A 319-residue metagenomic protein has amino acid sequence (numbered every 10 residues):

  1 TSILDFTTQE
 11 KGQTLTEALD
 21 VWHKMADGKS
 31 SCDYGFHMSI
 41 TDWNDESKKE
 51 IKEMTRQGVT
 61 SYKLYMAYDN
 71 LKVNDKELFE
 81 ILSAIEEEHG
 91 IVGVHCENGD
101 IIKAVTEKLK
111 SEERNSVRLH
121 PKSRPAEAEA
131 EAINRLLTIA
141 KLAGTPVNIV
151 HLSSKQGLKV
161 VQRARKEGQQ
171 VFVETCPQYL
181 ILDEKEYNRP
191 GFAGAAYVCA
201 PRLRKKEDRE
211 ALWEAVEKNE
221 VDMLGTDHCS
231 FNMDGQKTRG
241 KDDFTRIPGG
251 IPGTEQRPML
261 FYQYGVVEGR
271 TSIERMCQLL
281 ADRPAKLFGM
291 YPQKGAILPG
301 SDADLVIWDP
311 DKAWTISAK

Functional and structural regions predicted by a protein language model:
T1-K29, E46: Metal-associated gating/positioning segment near the N- to mid-region
S2-L4, S30-G35, V59-S61, I139-V147 (+1 more regions): Short, surface-exposed connector motifs at secondary-structure boundaries
T7-Q9, S39, A67, E97-N98 (+3 more regions): Short, ordered loop/turn segments at secondary-structure junctions
G28-S31, E167-Q169, N219, E268-S272: Secondary-structure transition/capping motifs at alpha-helix termini and the adjoining loop/turn into the next element
I40-D45: Active-site beta->alpha loop and helix N-cap motifs at the rims of alpha/beta catalytic domains
E46-L224, G240: Histidine/acidic residue-rich metal-binding segments in metalloenzymes
V117-G144, D222-L224, S230-P310: His/Asp/Glu-enriched, well-ordered alpha-helical/loop segment that forms or immediately abuts the divalent-metal
P190-G191, G240-F244, T315-K319: Short, surface-exposed loop/helix-turn segments at secondary-structure junctions that function as lids/hinges flanking
